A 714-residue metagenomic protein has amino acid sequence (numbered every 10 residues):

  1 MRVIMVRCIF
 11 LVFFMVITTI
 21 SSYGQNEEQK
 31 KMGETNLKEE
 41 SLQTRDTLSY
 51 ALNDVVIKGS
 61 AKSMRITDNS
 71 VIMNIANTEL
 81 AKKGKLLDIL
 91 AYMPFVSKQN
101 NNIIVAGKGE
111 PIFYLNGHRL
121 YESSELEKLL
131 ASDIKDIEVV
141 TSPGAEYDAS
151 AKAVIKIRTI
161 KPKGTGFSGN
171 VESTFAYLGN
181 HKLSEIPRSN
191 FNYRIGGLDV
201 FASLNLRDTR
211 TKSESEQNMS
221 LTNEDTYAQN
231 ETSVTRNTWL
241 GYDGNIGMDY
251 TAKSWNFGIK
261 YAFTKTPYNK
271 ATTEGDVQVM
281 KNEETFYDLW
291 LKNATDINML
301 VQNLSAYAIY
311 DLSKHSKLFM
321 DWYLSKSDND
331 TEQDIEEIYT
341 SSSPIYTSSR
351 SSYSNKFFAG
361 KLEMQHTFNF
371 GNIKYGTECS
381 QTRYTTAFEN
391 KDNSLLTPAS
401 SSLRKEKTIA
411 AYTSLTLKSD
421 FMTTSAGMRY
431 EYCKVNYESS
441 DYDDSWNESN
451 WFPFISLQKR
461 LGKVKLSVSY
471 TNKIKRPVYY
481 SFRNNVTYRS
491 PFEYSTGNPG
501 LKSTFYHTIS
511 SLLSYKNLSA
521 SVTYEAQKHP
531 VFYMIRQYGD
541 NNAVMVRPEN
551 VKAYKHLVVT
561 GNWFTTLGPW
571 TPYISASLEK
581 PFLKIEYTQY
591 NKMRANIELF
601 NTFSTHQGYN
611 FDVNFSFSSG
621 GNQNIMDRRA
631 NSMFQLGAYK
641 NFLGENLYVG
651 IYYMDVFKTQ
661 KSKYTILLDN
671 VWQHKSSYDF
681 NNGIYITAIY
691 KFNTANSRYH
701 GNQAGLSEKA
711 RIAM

Functional and structural regions predicted by a protein language model:
N26-N77, Q99-N100, K108, V140-T141: Short, acidic, small-residue-rich periplasmic hinge/interaction motif at the N-terminus of Gram-negative outer-membrane
E40, D54, L86-I89, S123-S124 (+3 more regions): N-terminal periplasmic accessory domains that precede and gate Gram-negative outer-membrane beta-barrel machines
M64, L87-R119: Extracytoplasmic beta-strand/coil segments of soluble accessory domains associated with Gram-negative outer-membrane
Y92, H118-G144, S189: Short acidic/polar hinge/loop motifs at secondary-structure boundaries that mediate gating or recognition
T159-S173, S213-E214, N218, N230 (+6 more regions): Surface-exposed extracellular loop regions of Gram-negative outer-membrane beta-barrel proteins
G241-P267, K292-D444, Q458-S467, L518-S521 (+2 more regions): Face-selective signature of the C-terminal outer-membrane beta-barrel domain
L403-E406, S445-W446, I474-K528, M545-L557 (+1 more regions): Outer-membrane beta-barrel signature, preferentially recognizing the C-terminal barrel domain of Gram-negative
F642-M714: C-terminal beta-signal and adjacent terminal beta-strands/loops of Gram-negative outer-membrane beta-barrel proteins
